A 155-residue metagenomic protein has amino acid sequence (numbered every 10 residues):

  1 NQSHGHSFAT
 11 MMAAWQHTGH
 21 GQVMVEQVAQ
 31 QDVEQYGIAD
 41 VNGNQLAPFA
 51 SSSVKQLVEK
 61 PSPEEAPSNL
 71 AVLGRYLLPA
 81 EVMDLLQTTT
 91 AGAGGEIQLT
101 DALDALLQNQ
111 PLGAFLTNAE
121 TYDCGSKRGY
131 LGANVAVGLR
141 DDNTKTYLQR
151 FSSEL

Functional and structural regions predicted by a protein language model:
N1-D40, A80, L86-T89: Conserved beta-loop-beta/alpha segment of the NTase-like Rossmann-fold superfamily that binds/positions NTPs
V28, V41-K55, K60, P67-L155: Conserved alpha/beta core of the MobA/IspD/sugar-nucleotide pyrophosphorylase nucleotidyltransferase superfamily
